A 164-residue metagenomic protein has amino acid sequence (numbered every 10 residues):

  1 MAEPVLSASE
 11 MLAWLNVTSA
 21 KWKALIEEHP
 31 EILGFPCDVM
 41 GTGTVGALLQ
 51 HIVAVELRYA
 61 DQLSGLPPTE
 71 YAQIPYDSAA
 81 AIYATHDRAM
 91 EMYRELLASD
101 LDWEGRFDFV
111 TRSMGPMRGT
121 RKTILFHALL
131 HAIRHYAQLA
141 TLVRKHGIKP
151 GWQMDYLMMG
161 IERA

Functional and structural regions predicted by a protein language model:
M1-A20: Extreme N-terminal tail/first-helix region
E3, S7, C37-T44, S78: Non-transmembrane, amphipathic alpha-helical segments
S7-M11, A79-A80, L129: Active-site rim elements
L12, A20-K23, E31-A72, S113-A164: Short, contiguous alpha-helical
W14-V17, K21, H51, T85-R88 (+1 more regions): Charged, amphipathic alpha-helical oligomerization/scaffolding segments
K21-E28, R88, M92-L96, Q138: Solvent-exposed, charged/polar functional surfaces in cytosolic regulatory/catalytic domains
G65-W103: Helix-adjacent hinge/juxtasegments
D102-M114: Carboxylate-rich helix-loop segments that flank metal/cofactor sites and access channels in metalloenzymes
